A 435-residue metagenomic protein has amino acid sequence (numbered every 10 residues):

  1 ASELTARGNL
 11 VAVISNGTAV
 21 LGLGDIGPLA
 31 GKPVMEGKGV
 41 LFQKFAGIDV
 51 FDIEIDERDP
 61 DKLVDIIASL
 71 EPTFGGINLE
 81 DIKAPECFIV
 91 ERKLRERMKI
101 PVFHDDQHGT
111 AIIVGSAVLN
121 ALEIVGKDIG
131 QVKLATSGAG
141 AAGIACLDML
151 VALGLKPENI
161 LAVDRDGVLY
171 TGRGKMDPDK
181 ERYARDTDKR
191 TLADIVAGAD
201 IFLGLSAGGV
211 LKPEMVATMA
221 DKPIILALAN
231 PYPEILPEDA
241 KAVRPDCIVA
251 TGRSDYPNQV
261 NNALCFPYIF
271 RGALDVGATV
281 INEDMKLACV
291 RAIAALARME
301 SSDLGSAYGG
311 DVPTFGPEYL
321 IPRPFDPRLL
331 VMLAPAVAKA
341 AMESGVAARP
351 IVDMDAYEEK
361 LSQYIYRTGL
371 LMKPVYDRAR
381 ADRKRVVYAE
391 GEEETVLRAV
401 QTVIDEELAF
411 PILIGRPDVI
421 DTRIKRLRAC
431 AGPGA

Functional and structural regions predicted by a protein language model:
A1-V102, K339-A340, A347, K373-L397 (+3 more regions): N-terminal ligand-binding/catalytic initiation module
S2-R7, A12, Q43-K44, S69-E71 (+12 more regions): Solvent-exposed alpha-helices and their adjacent loops that cap or buttress functional pockets in soluble metabolic
L21, I26-A46, M98, H104 (+3 more regions): Glycine-rich phosphate/diphosphate-binding loop of Rossmann-like nucleotide-binding domains
V90, M98, G167, L329-E359 (+1 more regions): Terminal amphipathic helices with adjacent charged low-complexity linkers/tails
D105-D106, V125, Q131, A227-A334 (+1 more regions): Adenosine-phosphate binding glycine-rich loop
E181-I248, R253-D255: Rossmann-like adenosine-cofactor binding region
P350-R378: Long, charged amphipathic helices and adjacent flexible linkers at domain junctions
